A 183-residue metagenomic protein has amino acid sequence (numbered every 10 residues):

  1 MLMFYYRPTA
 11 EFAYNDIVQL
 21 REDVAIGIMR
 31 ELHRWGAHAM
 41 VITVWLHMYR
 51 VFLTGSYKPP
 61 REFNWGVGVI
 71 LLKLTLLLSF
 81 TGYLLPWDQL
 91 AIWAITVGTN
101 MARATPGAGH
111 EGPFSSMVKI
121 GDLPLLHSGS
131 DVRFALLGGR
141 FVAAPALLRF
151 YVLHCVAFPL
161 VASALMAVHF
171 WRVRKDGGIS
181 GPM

Functional and structural regions predicted by a protein language model:
M1-M183: Membrane-embedded alpha-helical bundles that constitute the cytochrome b-like, heme-associated redox core of multi-pass
